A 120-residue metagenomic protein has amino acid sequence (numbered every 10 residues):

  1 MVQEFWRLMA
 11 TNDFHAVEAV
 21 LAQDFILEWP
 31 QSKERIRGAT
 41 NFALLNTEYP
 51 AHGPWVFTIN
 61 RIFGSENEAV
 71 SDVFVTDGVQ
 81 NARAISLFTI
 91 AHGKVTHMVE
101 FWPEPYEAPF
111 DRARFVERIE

Functional and structural regions predicted by a protein language model:
M1-D13, V20: Short, aromatic-enriched amphipathic alpha-helices that serve as compact interaction elements
V2-Q3, W29, A84: Hydrophobic alpha-helical context, especially transmembrane and signal-peptide helices
F5-L8, E28, D72, T76: Alpha-helix C-capping/helix-to-loop hinge sites
F14-A19, Q23-S65: A solvent-exposed, acidic/Ser-Thr-rich amphipathic alpha-helical stretch
A43-E120: A beta-strand edge to alpha-helix "cap/lid" segment located at domain peripheries
